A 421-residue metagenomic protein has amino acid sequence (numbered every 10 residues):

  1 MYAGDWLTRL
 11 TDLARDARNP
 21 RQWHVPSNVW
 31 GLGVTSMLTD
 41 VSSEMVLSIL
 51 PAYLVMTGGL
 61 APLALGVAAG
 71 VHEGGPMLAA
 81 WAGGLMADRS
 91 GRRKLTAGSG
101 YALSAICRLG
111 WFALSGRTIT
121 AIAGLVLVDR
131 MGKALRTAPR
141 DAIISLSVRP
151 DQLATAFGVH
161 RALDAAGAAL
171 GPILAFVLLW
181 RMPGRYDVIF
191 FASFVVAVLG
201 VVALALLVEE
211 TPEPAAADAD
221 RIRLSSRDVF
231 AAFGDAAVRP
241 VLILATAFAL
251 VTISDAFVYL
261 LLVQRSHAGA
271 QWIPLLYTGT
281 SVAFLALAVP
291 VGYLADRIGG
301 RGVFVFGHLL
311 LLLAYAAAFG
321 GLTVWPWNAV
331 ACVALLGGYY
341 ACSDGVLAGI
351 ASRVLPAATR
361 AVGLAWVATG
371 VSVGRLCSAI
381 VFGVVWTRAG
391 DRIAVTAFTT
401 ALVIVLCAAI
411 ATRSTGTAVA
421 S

Functional and structural regions predicted by a protein language model:
Y2-P26, E210-L244: Juxtamembrane intracellular "pre-TM" segments in multi-pass secondary transporters
D16-G74, V238-L276: Helix-loop boundary and gating motifs at the non-cytosolic
A52-T57, L170-F190, C377-I393: Transmembrane alpha-helix termini and helix-breaking/packing motifs in multi-pass membrane transporters
A79-R92, L179, L287-G300, W386-T387: Helix-to-loop junctions at the C-terminal end of transmembrane segments in multipass secondary transporters
R89-Y101, R297-L309: Cytoplasmic membrane-interface "Motif A"-like loop-to-helix N-cap segments of 12-TM Major Facilitator Superfamily
A102-R117, L309-T323: C-terminal ends and interior cores of transmembrane alpha-helices in multi-pass membrane transporters/permeases
L135-V148, C342-L355: Intracellular juxtamembrane helix-capping segments at the cytosolic ends of symmetry-related transmembrane helices
V195-A216, V405-R413: C-terminal membrane-cytosol helix-exit motif in multi-pass small-molecule transporters
